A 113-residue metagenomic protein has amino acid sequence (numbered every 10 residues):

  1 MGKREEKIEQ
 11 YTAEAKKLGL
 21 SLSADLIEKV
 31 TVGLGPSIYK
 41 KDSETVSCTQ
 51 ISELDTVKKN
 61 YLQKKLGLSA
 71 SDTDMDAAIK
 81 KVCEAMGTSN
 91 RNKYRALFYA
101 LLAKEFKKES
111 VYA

Functional and structural regions predicted by a protein language model:
G2-N60, S110: Core of compact, soluble alpha-helical bundle domains
R4, D72-M75: Generic alpha-helical segment signature
A15-K29, L66-L68, D76-C83, G87: Basic, alpha-helical nucleic-acid-binding regions used in initiation and control of genome expression
L26, V30, E53, D74 (+2 more regions): Residue-level detector of well-ordered alpha-helical segments, enriched for hydrophobic/aromatic packing positions
I51, G67-S71, G87-R91: Short secondary-structure transition/capping motifs
T56-S71: Compact soluble domain cores
A77, K81-A113: Short, compact, well-ordered microdomains
